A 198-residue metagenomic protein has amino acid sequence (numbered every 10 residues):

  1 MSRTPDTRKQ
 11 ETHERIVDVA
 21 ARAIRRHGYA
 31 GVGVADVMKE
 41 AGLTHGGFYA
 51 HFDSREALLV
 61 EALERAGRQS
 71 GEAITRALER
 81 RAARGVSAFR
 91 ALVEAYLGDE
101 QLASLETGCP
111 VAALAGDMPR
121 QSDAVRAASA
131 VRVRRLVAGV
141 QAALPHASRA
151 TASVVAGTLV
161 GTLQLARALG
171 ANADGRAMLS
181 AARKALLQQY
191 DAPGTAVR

Functional and structural regions predicted by a protein language model:
M1-E11, P193-R198: N-terminal intrinsically disordered/low-complexity leader segments
T12-A21, V37, A62-A66, S70: Generic hydrophobic, amphipathic alpha-helix propensity
R15, R22-A57: Helix-turn-helix
I16-I24, Y96, L159: Short hydrophobic clusters on alpha-helical segments that form packing/core surfaces in small helical domains
E61, T75-T107, V155: Hydrophobic alpha-helical connector segments
A62, A66, S70, G85 (+2 more regions): Hydrophobic/aromatic residues within well-ordered alpha-helical segments
A88-A91, L102-D123, A127: Amphipathic alpha-helical segments used for helix-helix packing
S122-V131, A143-R198: Hydrophobic/aromatic-rich alpha-helical bundle segments in the mid-to-C-terminal region
